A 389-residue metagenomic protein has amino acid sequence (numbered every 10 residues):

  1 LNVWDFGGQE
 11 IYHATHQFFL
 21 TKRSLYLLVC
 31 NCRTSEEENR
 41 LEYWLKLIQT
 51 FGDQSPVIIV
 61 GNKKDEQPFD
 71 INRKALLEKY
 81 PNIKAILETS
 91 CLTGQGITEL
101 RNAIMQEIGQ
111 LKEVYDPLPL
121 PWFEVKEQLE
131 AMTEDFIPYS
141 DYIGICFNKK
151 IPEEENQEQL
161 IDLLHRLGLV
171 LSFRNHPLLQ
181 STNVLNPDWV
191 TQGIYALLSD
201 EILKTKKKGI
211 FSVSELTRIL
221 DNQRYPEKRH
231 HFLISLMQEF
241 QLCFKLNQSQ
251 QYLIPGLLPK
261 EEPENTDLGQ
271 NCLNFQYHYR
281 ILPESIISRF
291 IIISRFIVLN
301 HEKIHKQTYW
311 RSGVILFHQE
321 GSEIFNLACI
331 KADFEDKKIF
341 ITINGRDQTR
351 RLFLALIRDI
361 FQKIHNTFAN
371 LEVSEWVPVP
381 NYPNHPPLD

Functional and structural regions predicted by a protein language model:
L1, G7-Q17, L25-D389: Extended, non-catalytic interaction/assembly segments in eukaryotic proteins
